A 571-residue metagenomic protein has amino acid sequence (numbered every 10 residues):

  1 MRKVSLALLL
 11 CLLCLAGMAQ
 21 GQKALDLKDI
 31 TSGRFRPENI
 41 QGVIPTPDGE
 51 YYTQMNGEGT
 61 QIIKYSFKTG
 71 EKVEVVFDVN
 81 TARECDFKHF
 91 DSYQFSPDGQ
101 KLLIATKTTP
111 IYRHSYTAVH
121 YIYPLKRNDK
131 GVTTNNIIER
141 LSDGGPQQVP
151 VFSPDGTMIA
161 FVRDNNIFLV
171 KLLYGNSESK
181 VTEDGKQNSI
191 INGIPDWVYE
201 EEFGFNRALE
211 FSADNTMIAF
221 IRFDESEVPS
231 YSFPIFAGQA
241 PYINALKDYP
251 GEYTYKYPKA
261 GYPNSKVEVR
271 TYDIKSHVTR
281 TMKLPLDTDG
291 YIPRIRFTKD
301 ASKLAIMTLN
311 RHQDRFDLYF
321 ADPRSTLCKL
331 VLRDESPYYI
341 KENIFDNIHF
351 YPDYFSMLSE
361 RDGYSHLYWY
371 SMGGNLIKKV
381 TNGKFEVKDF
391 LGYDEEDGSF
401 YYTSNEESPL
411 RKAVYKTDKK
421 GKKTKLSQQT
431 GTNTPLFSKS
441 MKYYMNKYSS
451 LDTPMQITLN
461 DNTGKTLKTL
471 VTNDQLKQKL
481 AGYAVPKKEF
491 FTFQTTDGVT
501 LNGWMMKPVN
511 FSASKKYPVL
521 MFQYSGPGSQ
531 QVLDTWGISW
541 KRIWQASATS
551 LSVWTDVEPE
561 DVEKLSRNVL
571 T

Functional and structural regions predicted by a protein language model:
A7-A16: Bacterial N-terminal signal peptides
G21-E38, N135, I274-L284: A short helix->beta-strand "capping" segment at the edge of beta-propeller domains
R36-M55, A82-L102, H120, S142-A160 (+15 more regions): Conserved beta-propeller blade repeats
Q54-T81, P110-R113: Beta-propeller domains
G59-K64, Y112-V119, D164-V170, E227-F233 (+5 more regions): Structural motif
F67-G70, L125-N128, L172-G175, D273-H277 (+4 more regions): Short loop/turn segments that connect beta-strands within beta-propeller blades
G70-E71, K107-Y112, Y116-Y121, D129 (+4 more regions): Predominantly five- to eight-bladed beta-propeller fold
A301, N433-T571: Serine-hydrolase catalytic core recognition
